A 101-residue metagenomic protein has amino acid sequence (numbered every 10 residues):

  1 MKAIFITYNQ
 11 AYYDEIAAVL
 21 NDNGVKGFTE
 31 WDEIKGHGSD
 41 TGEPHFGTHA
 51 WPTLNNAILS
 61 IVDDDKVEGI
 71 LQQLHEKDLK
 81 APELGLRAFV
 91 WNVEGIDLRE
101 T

Functional and structural regions predicted by a protein language model:
M1-T101: Positively charged, small/polar-rich N-terminal and surface patches that mediate targeting and assembly and bind
